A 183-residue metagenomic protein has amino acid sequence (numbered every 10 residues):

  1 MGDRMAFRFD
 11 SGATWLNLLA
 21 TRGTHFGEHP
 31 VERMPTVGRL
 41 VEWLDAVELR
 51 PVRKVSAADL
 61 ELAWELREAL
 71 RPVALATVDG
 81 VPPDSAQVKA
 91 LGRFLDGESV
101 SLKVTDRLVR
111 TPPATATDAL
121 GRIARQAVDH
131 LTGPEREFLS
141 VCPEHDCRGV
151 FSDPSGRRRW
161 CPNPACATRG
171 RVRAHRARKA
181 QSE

Functional and structural regions predicted by a protein language model:
M1-V141, R148-S152, E183: Short helix-coil boundary/hinge micro-motifs
F138-S140, R157, R176: A structural preference for long, well-packed, hydrophobic secondary-structure segments
V141-D146, N163-A165: Short, cysteine/histidine-rich loop/knuckle motifs that typically chelate Zn2+
R157-A167: Cysteine-rich micro-motifs
A165-S182: Basic DNA-binding region of bZIP-type proteins
